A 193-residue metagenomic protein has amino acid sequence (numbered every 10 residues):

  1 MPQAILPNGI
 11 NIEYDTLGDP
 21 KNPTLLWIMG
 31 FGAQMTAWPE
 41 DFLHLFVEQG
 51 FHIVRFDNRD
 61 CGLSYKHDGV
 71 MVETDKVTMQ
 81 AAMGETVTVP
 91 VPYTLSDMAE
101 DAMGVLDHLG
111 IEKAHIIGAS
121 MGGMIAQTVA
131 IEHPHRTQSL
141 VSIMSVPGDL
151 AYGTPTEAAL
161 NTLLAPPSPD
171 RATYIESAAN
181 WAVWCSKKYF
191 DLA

Functional and structural regions predicted by a protein language model:
M1-A4: A domain-start/cap signature at the N-terminus of enzymes
L6-E85: Conserved HGGG/HGGXW glycine-rich cap/lid loop of the alpha/beta-hydrolase fold
D57, H115, S139-V141: Residue in the alpha/beta-hydrolase core beta-strand immediately N-terminal to the catalytic nucleophile
M83-P92, S96-A114: Conserved acidic catalytic loop of the alpha/beta-hydrolase fold
M98, I116-G118, I143: Short beta-strand immediately N-terminal to the catalytic nucleophile in serine-hydrolase-like folds
G118, G122, A126: Gly/Ala-rich beta-loop-alpha elbow adjacent to hydrolase catalytic centers
Q127, I131, L140-P169: Flexible "cap/lid" loop of the alpha/beta hydrolase fold
P155-A193: Alpha/beta-hydrolase
